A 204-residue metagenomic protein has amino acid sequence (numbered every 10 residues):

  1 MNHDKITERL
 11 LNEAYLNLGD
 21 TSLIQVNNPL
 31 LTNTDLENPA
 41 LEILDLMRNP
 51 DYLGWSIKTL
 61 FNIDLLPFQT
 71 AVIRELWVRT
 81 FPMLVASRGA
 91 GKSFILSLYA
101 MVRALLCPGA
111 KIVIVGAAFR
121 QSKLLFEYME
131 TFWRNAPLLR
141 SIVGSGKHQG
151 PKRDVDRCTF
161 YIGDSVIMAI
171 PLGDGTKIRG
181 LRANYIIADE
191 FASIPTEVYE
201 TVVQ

Functional and structural regions predicted by a protein language model:
N2-Q204: Phosphate/NTP-binding elements of NTP-utilizing enzymes
